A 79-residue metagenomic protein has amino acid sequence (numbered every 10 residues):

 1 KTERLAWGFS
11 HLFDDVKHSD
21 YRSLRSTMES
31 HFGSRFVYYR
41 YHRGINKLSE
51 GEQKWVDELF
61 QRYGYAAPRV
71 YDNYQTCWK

Functional and structural regions predicted by a protein language model:
K1-R25, Y65-Y71: A short, Lys/Arg-rich alpha-helix, primarily the initiator
A6, L12, L59, C77-W78: Extended hydrophobic/Leu-rich segments
D20-F32, Y38: Short alpha-helical "recognition helix" segments of helix-turn-helix
G33-S49: Recognition helix of helix-turn-helix/homeodomain-like DNA-binding domains that insert into the DNA major groove
E50-R69: DNA major-groove recognition helix of helix-turn-helix/homeodomain DNA-binding modules
V70-K79: Short, charged recognition helix plus adjacent turn of helix-turn-helix-like nucleic-acid-binding domains
